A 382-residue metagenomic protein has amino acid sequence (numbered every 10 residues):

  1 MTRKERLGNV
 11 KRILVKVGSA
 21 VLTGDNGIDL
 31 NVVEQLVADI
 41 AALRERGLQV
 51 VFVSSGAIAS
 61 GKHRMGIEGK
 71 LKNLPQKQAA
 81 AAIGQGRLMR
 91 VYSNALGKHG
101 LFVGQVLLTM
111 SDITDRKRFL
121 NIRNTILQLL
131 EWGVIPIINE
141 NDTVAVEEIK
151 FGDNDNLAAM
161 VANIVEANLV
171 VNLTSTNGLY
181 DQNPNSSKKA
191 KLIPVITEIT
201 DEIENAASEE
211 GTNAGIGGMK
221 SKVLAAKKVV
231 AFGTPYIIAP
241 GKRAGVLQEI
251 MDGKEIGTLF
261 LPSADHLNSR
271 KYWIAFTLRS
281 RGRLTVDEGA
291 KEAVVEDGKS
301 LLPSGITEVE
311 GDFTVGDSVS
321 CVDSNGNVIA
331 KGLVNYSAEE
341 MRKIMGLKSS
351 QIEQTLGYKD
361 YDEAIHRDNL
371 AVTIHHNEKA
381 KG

Functional and structural regions predicted by a protein language model:
M1-E68, L74-F102, V106-G382: C-terminal catalytic "cap/lid" subdomain
